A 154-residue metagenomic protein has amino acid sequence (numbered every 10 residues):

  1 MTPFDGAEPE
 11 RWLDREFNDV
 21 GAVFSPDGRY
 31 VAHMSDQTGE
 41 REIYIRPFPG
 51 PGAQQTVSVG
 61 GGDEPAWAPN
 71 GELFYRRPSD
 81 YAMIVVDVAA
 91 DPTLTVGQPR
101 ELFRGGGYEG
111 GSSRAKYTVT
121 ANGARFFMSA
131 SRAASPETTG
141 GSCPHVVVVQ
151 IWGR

Functional and structural regions predicted by a protein language model:
M1, I43-R46, L73, Y81-V85 (+2 more regions): Hydrophobic beta-strand positions in blades of beta-propellers and related beta-sheet-rich domains
M1-F4, L13, V23-P26, V31-T38 (+4 more regions): Beta-strand C-termini and the immediately following turn/loop, strongest in propeller blades
T2-V20, R46-D63, V88-G111, Q150-R154: Multi-bladed beta-propeller domains
W12, E16-M34, Q55-R76, G107-R125: Conserved beta-propeller blade repeats
G39-E40, P51: Short loop/turn segments at connectors of secondary-structure elements within structured domains
E40, G111, S135: Short glycine-rich, flexible loops that bind phosphorylated cofactors or substrates
P69, S79, Q98: Residues that flank catalytic or metal-binding motifs in active/ligand-binding sites
R114-R154: Blade-level signature of beta-propeller repeat domains, shared across WD40, Kelch, NHL, RCC1 and BNR/Asp-box propellers
